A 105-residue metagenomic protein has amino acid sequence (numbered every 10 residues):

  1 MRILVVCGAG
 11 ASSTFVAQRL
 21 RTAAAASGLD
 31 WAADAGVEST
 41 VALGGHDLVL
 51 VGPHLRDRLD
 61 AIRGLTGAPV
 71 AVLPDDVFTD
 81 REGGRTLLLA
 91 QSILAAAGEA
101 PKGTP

Functional and structural regions predicted by a protein language model:
M1-T40, G45: Conserved active-site segments centered on acidic
G10, E38, H54, D75-V77: Short, ordered loop/turn segments at secondary-structure junctions
S13-T14, G52, D80-R81: Loop/helix-junction capping segments adjacent to catalytic residues or to phosphate/diphosphate-binding pockets
T14, D57-D60: Alpha-helical elements of the RecA-like P-loop NTPase motor core of helicases
L20, L59-I62: Hydrophobic packing residues within well-ordered alpha-helices of enzyme cores
V41-D57: Short, well-ordered secondary-structure micro-motifs within conserved domains or adaptor modules
G45, L65-A68: Short, structured coil segments at secondary-structure junctions
V70-P105: Ser/Thr/Gly-rich flexible loops in soluble cytosolic domains mediating phosphotransfer, phosphorylation
